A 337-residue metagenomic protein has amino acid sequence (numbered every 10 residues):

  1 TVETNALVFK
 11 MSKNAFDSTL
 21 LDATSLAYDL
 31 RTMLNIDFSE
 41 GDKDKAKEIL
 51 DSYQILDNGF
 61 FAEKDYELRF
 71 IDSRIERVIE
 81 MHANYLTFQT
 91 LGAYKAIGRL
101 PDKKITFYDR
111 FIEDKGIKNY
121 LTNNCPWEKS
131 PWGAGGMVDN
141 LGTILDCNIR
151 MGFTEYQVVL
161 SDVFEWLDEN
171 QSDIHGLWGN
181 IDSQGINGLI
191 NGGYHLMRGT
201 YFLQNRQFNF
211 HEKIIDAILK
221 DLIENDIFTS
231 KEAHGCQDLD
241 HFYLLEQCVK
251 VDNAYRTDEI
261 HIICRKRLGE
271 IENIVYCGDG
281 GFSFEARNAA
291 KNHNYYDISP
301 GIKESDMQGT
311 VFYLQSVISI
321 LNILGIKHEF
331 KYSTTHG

Functional and structural regions predicted by a protein language model:
T1-Y53, E67-G136, T143-M151, G193 (+2 more regions): Terminal, non-catalytic domain-edge segments
D57, W166-I174, D221, I274 (+1 more regions): A short secondary-structure junction motif
K129-M197: Loop-centered beta-sheet repeat module
